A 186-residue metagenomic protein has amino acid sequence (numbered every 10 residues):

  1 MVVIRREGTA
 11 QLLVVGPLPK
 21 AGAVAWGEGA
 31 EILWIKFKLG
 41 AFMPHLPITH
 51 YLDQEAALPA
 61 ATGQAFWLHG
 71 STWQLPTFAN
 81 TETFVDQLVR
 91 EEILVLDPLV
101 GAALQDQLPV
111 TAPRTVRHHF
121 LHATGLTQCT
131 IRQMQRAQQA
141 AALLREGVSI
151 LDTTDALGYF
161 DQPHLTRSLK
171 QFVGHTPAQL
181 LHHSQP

Functional and structural regions predicted by a protein language model:
M1-P113, A123-T127, A142-R145, S149-F160 (+2 more regions): Alpha-helical bundle regulatory/interaction domains
F120, R132, L144, L169-K170 (+1 more regions): DNA major-groove recognition helix of helix-turn-helix
Q133-M134, I150: Short alpha-helical transmembrane interface motifs in multi-pass membrane proteins
R136-Q139: Pre-recognition alpha-helix immediately N-terminal to the DNA-recognition helix within helix-turn-helix or winged-helix
D161, S168, F172: The feature captures the conserved acid-bearing segment of alpha/beta-hydrolase catalytic domains
